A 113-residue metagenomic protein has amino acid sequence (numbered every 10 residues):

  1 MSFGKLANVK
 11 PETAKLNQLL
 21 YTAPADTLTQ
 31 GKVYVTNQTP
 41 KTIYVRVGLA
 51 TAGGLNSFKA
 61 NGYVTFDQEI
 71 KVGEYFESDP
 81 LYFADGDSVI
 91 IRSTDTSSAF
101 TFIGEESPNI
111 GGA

Functional and structural regions predicted by a protein language model:
M1-L28, K32, T36, G53-L55 (+1 more regions): C-terminal interaction-tip segments
L6, L20, V47, Y63-V64 (+1 more regions): Generic preference for hydrophobic/aromatic residues in regular secondary structure cores
Q30-G31, G48, Q68, E74-E77 (+1 more regions): Functionally constrained cores in energy, signaling, and assembly domains
Q38-P40: Short, acidic/polar linear motifs in exposed loop/turn regions
I43: Short, surface-exposed linear motifs at loops/turns and structural transition points
R46-A52: Predominantly extracellular/luminal cell-surface or secreted proteins
G53-S88: Intrinsically disordered, low-complexity Pro/Gly/Ser/Thr-rich segments with frequent PxxP/GP/PP motifs and embedded
